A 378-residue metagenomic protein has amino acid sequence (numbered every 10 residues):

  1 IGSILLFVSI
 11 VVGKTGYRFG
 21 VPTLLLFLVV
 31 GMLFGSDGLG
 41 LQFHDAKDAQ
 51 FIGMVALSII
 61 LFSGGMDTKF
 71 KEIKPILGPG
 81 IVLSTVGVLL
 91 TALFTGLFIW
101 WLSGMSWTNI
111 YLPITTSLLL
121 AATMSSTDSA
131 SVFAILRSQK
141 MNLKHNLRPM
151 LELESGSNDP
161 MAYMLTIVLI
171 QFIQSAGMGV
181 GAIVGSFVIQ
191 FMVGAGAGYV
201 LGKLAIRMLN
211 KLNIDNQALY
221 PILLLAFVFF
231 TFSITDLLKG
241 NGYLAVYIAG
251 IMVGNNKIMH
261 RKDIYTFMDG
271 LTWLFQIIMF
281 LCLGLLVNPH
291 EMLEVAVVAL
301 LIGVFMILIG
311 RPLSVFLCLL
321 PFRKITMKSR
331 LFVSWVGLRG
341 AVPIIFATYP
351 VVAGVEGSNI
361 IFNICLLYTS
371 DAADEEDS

Functional and structural regions predicted by a protein language model:
I1-D371, S378: Transmembrane helical cores of multi-pass secondary ion antiporters/exchangers
